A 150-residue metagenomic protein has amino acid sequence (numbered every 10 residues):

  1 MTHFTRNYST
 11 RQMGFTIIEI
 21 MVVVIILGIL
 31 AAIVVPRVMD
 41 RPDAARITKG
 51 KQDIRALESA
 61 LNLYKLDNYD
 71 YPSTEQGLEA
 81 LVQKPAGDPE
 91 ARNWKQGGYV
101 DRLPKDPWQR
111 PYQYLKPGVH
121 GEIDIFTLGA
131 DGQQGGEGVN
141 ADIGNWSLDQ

Functional and structural regions predicted by a protein language model:
M1-F15: N-terminal leader/signal peptides at the extreme start of proteins
T2-F4, A44-I47, S59-N62, N68 (+4 more regions): Short, surface-exposed interaction loops/tails
R11-V38: N-terminal single-pass transmembrane signal-anchor helix
V24, K51, E58: Conserved catalytic core of two-component sensor histidine kinases
A32, D40, A44, L66: Short, conserved catalytic or interaction motifs in soluble domains
V35, D40, Q76, Q83: Phosphate-coordinating loops and pocket residues in cytosolic domains that bind phosphorylated ligands
R37-R55: Aliphatic-rich helix starts adjacent to a transmembrane/signal segment
L78-Q96: Acidic, glycine-rich loop-and-strand cores that form catalytic or ligand-binding grooves in diverse globular domains
